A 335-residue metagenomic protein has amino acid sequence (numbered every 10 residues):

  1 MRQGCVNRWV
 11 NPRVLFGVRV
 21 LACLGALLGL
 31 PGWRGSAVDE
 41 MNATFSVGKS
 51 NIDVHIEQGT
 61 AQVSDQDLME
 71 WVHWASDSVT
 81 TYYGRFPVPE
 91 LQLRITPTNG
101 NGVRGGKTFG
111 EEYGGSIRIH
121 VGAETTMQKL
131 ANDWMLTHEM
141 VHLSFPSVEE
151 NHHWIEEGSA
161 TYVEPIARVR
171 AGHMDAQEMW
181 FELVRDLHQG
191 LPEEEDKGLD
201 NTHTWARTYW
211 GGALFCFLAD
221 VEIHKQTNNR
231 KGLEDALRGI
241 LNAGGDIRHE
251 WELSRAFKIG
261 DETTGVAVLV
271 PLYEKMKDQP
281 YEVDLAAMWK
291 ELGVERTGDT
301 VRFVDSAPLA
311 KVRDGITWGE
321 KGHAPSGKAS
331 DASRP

Functional and structural regions predicted by a protein language model:
M1-V14: N-terminal secretory signal peptides that target proteins for export/translocation
V18-G29: Bacterial N-terminal signal peptides
L28-D39: Bacterial Sec-dependent signal peptides at the C-terminal "C-region" and cleavage site
M41-V148, H152: Juxtacatalytic substrate-recognition/specificity segment
S64, L68-A75, N132, L136 (+9 more regions): Stable alpha-helical elements in mature extracytoplasmic
S76-Y83, E139, S144, V148 (+9 more regions): Sec/Tat-exported extracytoplasmic proteins
L130, N151-D220, Q226-T227, L233 (+2 more regions): Acidic/His/Gly-enriched intrinsically disordered linker/tail segments that often contain short helix/coil "MoRF-like"
D246-P335: Beta/coil-rich, acidic/histidine-enriched accessory regions frequently appended to metallopeptidases
